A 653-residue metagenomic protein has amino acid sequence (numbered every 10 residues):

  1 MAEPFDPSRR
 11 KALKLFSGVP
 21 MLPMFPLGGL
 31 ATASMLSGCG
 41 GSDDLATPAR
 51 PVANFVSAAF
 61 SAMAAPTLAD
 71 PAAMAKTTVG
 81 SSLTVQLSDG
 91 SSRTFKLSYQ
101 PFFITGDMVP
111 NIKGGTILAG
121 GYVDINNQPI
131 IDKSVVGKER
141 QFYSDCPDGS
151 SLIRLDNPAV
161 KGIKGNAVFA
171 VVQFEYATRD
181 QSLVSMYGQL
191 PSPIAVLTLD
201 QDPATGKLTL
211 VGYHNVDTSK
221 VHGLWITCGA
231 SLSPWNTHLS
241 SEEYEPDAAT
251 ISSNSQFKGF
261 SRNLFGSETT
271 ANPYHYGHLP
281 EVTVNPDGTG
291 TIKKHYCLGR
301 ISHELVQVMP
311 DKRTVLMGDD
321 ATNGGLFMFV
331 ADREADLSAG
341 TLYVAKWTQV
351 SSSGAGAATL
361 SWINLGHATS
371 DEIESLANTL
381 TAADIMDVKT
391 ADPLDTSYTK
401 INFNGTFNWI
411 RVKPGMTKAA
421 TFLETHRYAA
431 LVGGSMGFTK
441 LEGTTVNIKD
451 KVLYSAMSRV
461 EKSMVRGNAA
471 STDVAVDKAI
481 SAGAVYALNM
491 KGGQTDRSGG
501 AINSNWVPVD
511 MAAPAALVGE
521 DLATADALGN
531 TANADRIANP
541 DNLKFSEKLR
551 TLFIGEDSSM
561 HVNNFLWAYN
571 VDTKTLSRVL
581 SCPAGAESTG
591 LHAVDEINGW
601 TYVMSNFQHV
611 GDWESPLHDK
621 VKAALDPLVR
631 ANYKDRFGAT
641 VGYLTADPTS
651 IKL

Functional and structural regions predicted by a protein language model:
M1-M35: N-terminal secretory signal peptides
P4, L22, T47-L653: Conserved small-residue
